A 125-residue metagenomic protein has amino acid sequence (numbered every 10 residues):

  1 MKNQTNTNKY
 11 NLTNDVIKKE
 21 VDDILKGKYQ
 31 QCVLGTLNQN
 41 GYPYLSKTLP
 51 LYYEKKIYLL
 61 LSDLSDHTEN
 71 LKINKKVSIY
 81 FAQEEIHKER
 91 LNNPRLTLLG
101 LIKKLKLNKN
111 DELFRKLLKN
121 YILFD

Functional and structural regions predicted by a protein language model:
M1-D125: Binding-site signature for planar aromatic cofactors or substrates
